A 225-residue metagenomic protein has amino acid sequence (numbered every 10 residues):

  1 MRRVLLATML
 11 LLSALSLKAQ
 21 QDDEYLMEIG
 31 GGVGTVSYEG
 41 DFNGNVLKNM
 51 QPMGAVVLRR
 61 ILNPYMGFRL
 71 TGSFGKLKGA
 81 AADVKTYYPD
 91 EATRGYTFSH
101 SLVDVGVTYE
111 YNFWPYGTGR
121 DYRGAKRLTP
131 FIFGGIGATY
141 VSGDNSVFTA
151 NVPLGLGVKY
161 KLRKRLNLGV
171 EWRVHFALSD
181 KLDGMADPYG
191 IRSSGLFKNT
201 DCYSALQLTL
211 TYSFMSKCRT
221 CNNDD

Functional and structural regions predicted by a protein language model:
A19-R59, Q207-C218: Short glycine/proline- and aromatic-enriched beta-strand/turn motifs that initiate or cap beta-hairpins
E24, I61-Y65, W114-Y116, K161-R163 (+1 more regions): Outer-membrane beta-barrel channels and translocator barrels
E24, L102, R163-D225: Predominantly the C-terminal beta-signal and adjacent terminal strand-loop region of outer-membrane beta-barrel
Y25, K48-P52, S101-V105, K126-L128 (+2 more regions): Residues that define the transmembrane beta-barrel architecture of outer-membrane proteins
M27-G31, F68-L70, V105-V107, P130-I136 (+4 more regions): Transmembrane beta-strands of outer-membrane beta-barrel proteins
F42-V46, A80-Y87, R120-R123, D144-F148 (+2 more regions): Outer-membrane beta-barrel translocator domains and adjoining extracellular loop/strand segments of Gram-negative
V57, T108-E110, G155-G157, T209-T211: Outer-membrane beta-barrel architecture
P64-D144, Y212: Gram-negative (and chloroplast) outer-membrane scaffold detector with strong preference for beta-barrel transmembrane
